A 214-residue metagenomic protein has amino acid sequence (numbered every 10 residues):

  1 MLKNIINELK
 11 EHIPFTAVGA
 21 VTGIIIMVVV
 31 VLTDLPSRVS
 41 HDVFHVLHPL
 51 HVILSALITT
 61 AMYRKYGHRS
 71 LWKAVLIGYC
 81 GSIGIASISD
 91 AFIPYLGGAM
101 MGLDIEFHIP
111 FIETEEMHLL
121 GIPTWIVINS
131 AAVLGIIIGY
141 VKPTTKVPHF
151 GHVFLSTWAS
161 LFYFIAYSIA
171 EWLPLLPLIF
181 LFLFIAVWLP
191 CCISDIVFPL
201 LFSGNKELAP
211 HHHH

Functional and structural regions predicted by a protein language model:
M1-W72: N-terminal topogenic module of multi-pass integral membrane proteins
K3-V18, Y140-H214: C-terminal transmembrane helix-loop-helix hairpin of multi-pass membrane proteins
V31-F44, G97-I109, W172-I179: Membrane-interface interhelical loops and short amphipathic "cap" helices that link adjacent transmembrane segments
F44-P49, L57, Y79-I83, V153-W158 (+1 more regions): Transmembrane helix-bundle signature of multi-pass membrane transporters/permeases
F44-S55, F111, M117-N129, F182-V187: Alpha-helical transmembrane segments of polytopic membrane proteins
V52-Y63, N129-G135, F184, W188-L200: Hydrophobic cores of alpha-helical transmembrane segments in multi-pass inner/ER membrane proteins, independent
R64-S89: Hydrophobic/aromatic-rich structural module bridging two neighboring secondary-structure elements via a short loop
C80, G84-S160: Membrane-proximal helix-loop-helix units in multi-pass membrane proteins
